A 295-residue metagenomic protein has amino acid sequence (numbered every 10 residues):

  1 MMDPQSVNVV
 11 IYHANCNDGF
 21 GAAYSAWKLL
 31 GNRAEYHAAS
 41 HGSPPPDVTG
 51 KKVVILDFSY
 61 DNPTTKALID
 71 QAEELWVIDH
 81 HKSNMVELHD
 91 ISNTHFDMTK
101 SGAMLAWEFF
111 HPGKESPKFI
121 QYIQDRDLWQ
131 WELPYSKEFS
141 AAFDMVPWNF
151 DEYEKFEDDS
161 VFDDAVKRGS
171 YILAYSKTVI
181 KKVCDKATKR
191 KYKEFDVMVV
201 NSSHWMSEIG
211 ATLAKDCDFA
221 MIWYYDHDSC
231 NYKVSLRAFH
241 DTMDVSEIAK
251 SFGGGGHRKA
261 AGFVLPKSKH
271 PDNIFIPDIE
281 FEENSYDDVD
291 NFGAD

Functional and structural regions predicted by a protein language model:
M1-A141, K182-D295: Replace "Mg2+/Mn2+-dependent" with "divalent metal-dependent
Q124-T188: Hydrophobic, aromatic-enriched interface-forming segments
